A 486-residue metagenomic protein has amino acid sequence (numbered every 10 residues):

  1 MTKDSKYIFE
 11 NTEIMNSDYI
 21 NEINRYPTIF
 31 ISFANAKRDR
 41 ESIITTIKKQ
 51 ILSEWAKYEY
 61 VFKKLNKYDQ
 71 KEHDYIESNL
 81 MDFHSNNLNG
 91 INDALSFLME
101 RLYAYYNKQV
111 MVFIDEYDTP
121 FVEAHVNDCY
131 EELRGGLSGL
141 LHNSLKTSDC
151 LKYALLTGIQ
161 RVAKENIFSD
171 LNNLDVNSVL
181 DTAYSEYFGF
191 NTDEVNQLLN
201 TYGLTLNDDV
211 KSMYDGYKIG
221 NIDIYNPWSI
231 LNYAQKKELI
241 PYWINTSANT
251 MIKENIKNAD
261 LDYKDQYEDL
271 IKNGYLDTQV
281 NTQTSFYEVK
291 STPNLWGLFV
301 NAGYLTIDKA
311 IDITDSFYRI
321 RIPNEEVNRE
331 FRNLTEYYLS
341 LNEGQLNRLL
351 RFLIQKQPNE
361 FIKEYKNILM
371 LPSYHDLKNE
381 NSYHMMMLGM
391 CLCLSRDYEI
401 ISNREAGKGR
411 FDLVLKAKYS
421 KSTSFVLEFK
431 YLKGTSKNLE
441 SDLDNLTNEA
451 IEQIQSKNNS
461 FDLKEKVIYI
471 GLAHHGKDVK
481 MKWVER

Functional and structural regions predicted by a protein language model:
T2-Y60: P-loop NTPase motor core
I23, L102-V110, K421: Short basic/glycine-enriched coil/helix segment immediately N-terminal to the Walker B
E41-N92, P120-H125: Conserved P-loop NTPase mechanochemical-coupling segment
A94-Y106, E132-A154, S456-S460: Substrate-engagement module of ASCE P-loop NTPases
Y106-Y130: Conserved P-loop NTPase "ATPase switch" module shared by AAA+ and STAND
M111-D115, G139, K152-I159: Structural recognition of the conserved hydrophobic beta-strand(s) that form the central parallel beta-sheet of P-loop
A163-L171, N177-Y233, Q266-I271: Amphipathic alpha-helical segments of the small helical/lid subdomains adjacent to P-loop NTPase cores
L174-D175, Y225, I230-E452, S456-N458 (+2 more regions): Extended alpha-helical interface modules used as scaffolds for assembling large macromolecular complexes
